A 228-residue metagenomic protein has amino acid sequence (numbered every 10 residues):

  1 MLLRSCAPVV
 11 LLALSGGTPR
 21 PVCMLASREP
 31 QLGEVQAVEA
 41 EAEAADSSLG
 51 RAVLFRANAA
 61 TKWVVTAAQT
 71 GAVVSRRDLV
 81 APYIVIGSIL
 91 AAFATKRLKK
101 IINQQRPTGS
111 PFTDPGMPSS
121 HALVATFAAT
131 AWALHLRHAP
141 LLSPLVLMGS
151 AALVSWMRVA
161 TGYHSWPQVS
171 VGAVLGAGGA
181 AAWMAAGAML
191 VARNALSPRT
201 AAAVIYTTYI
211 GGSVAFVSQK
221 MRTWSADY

Functional and structural regions predicted by a protein language model:
M1-T113, A128-Y228: Terminal transmembrane helix and immediately flanking juxtamembrane interfaces of multi-pass membrane proteins
G116: Serine-hydrolase catalytic machinery in alpha/beta-hydrolase-like enzymes
S120: Active-site histidine-anchored catalytic micro-motif
V124-T126: Di-metal (Zn2+ and/or Mg2+/Mn2+) metal-binding site signature of metallo-dependent hydrolases with the MBL/beta-CASP
